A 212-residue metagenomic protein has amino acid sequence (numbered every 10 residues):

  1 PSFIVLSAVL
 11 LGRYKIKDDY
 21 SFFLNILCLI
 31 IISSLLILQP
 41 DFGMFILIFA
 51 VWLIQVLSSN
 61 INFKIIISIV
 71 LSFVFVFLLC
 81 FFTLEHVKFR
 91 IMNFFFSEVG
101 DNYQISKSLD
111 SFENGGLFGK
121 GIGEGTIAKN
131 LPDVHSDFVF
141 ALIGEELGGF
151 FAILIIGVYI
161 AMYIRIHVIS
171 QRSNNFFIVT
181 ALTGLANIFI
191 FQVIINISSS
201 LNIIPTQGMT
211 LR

Functional and structural regions predicted by a protein language model:
P1, S21, N25, I69 (+3 more regions): Alpha-helical transmembrane segments of multi-pass membrane proteins, especially transporters and channels
P1-Q39, I197-R212: Membrane-helix boundary/helix-loop-helix interface segments in multi-pass membrane proteins
S2-L6, F151-A161, A181, L185-I188 (+1 more regions): Residue-level signal for the membrane-embedded core of alpha-helical transmembrane segments, especially mid-helix
A8-I16, L53-N62, C80-F81, I160-Q171: Structural signal for the C-terminal ends of transmembrane alpha-helices and the immediately following loop
V9, S33-L36, F77-F81, V158 (+1 more regions): Alpha-helical transmembrane segments of multi-pass membrane proteins
K17-L38, F42-F82: Hydrophobic alpha-helical segments of polytopic membrane proteins
I65-A152, F176-F177: Hydrophobic, glycine- and aromatic-enriched re-entrant/interface helices and adjoining loop segments
I169-G208: Loop-to-helix entry and N-terminal half of a specific, functionally important transmembrane alpha helix in multi-pass
